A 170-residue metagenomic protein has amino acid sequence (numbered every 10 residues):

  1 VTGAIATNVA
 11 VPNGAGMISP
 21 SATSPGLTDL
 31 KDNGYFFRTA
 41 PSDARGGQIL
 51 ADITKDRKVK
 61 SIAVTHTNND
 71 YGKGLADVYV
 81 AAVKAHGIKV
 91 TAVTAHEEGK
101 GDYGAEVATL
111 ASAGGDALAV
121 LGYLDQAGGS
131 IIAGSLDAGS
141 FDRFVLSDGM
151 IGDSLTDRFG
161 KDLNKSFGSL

Functional and structural regions predicted by a protein language model:
V1, L75, G99-D102, E106 (+2 more regions): General structural feature for long, well-ordered alpha-helical segments within catalytic domains of soluble enzymes
V1-N8, D102, A117-A138: Hydrophobic alpha-helical
V1-T94, R143-G168: Extracytoplasmic ligand/sensor domains, especially the bilobed periplasmic-binding protein
R45-I49, A95-L110: Structural motif
K55, A111, L136-D137: Non-catalytic positions within long, well-ordered alpha-helices that form the structural scaffold/packing of enzyme
V59, G114-D116, S140: Short, high-confidence coil segments that cap the C-terminus of an alpha-helix and link into the following beta-strand
A108-A119, L163-L170: A polyampholytic, Gly/Pro-enriched intrinsically disordered region
